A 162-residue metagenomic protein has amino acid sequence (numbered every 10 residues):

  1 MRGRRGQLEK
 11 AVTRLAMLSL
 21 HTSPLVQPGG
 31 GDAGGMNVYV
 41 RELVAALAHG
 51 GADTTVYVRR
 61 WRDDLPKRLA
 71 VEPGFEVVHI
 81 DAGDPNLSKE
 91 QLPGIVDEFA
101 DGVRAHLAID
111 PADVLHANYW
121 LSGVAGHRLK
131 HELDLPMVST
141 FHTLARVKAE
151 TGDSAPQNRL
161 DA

Functional and structural regions predicted by a protein language model:
M1-A162: Catalytic cores of nucleotide-sugar-dependent glycosyltransferases that transfer UDP/GDP/TDP-activated
